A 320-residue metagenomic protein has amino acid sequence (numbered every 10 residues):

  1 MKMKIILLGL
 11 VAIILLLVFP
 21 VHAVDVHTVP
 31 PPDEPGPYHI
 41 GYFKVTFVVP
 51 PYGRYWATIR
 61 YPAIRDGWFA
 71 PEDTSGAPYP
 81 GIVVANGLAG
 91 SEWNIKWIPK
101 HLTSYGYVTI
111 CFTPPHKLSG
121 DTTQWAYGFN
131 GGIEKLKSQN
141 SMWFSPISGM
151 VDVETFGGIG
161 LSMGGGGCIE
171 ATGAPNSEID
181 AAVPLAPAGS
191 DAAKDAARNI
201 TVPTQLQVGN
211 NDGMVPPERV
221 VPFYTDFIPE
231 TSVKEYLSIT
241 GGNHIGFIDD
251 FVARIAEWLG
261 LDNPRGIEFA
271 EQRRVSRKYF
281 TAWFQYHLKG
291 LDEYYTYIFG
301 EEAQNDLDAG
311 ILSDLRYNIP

Functional and structural regions predicted by a protein language model:
M1-V24: Secretory targeting signatures
V24-A77: N-terminal cap/lid segment of alpha/beta-hydrolase-fold proteins
D66-F69, T74-D121, G213-P217: Short substrate-entry loop that stabilizes the transition state in hydrolases
D66-P78, D121-G166, G173: Gly/Ser-rich "nucleophile elbow"/oxyanion-hole loop immediately N-terminal to the catalytic nucleophile in hydrolases
S177-G189: A conserved short beta-strand
N199-R274: Active-site-adjacent alpha-helix of alpha/beta-hydrolase-fold enzymes
G241-H244, D250-P320: Alpha/beta-hydrolase-fold serine-hydrolase catalytic core, especially in secreted/extracellular enzymes
